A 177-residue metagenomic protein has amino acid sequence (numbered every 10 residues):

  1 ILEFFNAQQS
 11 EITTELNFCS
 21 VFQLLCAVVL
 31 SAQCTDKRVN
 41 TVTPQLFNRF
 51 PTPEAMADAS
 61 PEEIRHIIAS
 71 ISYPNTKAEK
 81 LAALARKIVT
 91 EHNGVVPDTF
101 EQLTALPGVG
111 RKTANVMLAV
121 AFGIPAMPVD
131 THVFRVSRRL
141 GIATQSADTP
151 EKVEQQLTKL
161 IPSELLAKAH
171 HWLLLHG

Functional and structural regions predicted by a protein language model:
I1-G177: Catalytic cores of DNA base-excision repair glycosylases
